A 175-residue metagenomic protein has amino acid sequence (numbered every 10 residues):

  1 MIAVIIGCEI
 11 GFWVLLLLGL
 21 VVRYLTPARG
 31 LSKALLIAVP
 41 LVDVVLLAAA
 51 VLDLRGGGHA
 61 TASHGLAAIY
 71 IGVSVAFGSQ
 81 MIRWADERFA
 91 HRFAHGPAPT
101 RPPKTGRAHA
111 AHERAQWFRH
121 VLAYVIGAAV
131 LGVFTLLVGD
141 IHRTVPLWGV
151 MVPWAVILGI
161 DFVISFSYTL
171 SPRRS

Functional and structural regions predicted by a protein language model:
I6-T26: N-terminal signal-anchor/start-transfer transmembrane helix
T26-G72: Long, highly hydrophobic alpha-helical transmembrane signal-anchor segments
L35-P40, R114-G127: Select subsegments of transmembrane alpha-helices in polytopic membrane proteins, especially boundary-proximal
G58-Q80, G149-I157: Alpha-helical transmembrane segments
A76-A98, I164-S171: Membrane-water interface of transmembrane alpha-helices
A94-F118: Short membrane-interface loop/juxtamembrane segments of multi-pass integral membrane proteins
R119-T144: Alpha-helical transmembrane segments and their membrane-interface junctions in multi-pass membrane proteins
V138-S175: Alpha-helical transmembrane segments and their immediate juxtamembrane interface regions
